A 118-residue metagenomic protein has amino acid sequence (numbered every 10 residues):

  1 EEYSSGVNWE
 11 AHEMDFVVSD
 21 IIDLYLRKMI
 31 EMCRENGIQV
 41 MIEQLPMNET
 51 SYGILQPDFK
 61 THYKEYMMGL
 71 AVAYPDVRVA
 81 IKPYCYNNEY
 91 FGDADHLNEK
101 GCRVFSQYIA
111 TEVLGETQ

Functional and structural regions predicted by a protein language model:
E1-N36: Secreted/periplasmic serine-hydrolase-like ester/acetyl group-modifying domain
Y3, G37, M41, P75-P83: Membrane-targeting and insertion segments and their boundary/processing signals
S4-W9, E43-P46, M68: Generic detector of short, locally flexible boundary/turn motifs and exposed helical patches
D20, L24, I38, S51-G53 (+1 more regions): Generic detector of bulky aromatic hydrophobic side chains
M29-L55: Active-site segments of SGNH/GDSL-like serine hydrolases that catalyze O-acetyl group transfer/hydrolysis on lipids
Y52-Q118: Long, positively charged, glycine-interspersed low-complexity recognition regions
